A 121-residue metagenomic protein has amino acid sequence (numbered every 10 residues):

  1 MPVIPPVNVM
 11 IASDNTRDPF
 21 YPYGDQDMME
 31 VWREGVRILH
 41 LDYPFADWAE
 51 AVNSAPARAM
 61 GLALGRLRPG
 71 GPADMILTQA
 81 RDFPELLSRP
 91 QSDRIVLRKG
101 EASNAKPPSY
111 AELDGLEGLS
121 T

Functional and structural regions predicted by a protein language model:
M1-T78: His/Asp/Glu-enriched, well-ordered alpha-helical/loop segment that forms or immediately abuts the divalent-metal
A46-T121: Active-site microenvironment of metallo-dependent hydrolases
